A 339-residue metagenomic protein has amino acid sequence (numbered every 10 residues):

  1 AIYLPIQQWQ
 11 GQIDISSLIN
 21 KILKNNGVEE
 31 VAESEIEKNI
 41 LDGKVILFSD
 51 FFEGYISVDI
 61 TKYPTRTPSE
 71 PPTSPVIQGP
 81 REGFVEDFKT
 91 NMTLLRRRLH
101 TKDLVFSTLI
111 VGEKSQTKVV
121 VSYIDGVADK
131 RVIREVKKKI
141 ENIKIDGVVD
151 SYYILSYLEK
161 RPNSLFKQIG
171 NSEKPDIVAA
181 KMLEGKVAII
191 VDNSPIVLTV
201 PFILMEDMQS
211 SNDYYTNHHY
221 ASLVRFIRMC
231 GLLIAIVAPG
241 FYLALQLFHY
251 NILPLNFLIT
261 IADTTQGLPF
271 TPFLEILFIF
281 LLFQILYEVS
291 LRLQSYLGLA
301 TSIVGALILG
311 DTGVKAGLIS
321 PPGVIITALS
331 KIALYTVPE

Functional and structural regions predicted by a protein language model:
A1-P272: Cytosolic regulatory modules rich in charged/polar residues
A235, F241-A244, N251-E339: Generic detector of multi-pass transmembrane helix bundles and their immediately adjacent loops in polytopic membrane
